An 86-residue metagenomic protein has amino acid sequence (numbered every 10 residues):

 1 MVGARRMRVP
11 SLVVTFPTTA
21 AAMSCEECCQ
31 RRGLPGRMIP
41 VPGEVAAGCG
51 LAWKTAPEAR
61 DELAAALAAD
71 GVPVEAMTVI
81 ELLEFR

Functional and structural regions predicted by a protein language model:
V2-R5, M38-E44: Short, flexible, solvent-exposed loop/turn segments with mixed acidic/basic and small polar residues
G3-T15: Short glycine-/aliphatic-rich beta-strand segments at the starts of folded cytosolic domains
P10-L12, L34, A47-L51: A generic structural signal for short beta-strands and their flanking turns/coil linkers
V14-P17, T55: Small/polar loops that bind or transfer phosphate-bearing groups
P17-R37: Short amphipathic alpha-helix segments
P35-V41, E75-A76: A short linear hydrophobic-aromatic micro-motif
V45-L63: Short basic, glycine-rich beta-strand/loop surfaces that mediate nucleic-acid
P57-R86: C-terminal structural segments of small proteins and small subunits
